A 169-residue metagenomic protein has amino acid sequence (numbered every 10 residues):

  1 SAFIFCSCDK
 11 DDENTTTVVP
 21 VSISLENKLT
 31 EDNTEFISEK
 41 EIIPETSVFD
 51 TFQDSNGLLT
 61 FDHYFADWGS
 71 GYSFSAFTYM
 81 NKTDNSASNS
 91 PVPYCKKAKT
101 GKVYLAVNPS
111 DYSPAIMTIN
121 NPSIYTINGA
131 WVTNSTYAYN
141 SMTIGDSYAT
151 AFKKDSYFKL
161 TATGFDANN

Functional and structural regions predicted by a protein language model:
I4-S7: C-terminal motif of bacterial Sec signal peptides marking the signal peptidase cleavage site
D9-D11: Bacterial signal peptide processing site
T15-M117, P122: N-terminal targeting leaders for non-cytosolic proteins
V19-V21, T126, S156-F158: Residues that flank catalytic or metal-binding motifs in active/ligand-binding sites
L25, K159-N169: Terminal, low-complexity interaction segments
P122-G129: Extended extracellular/luminal ectodomain segments enriched in beta-structured repeat modules
W131-S135: Short glycine-rich beta-strand segments
S141-L160: Short coil-to-beta strand junction motifs in C2/discoidin
